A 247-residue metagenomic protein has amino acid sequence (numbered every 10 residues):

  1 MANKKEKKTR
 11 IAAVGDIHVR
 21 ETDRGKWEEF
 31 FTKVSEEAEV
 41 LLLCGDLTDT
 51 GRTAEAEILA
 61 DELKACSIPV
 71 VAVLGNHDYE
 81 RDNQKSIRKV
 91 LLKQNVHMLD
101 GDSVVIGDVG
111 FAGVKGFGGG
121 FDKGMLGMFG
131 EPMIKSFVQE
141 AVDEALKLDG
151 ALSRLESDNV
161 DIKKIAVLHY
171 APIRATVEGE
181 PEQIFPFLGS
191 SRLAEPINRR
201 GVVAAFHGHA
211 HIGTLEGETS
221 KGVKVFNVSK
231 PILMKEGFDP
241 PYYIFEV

Functional and structural regions predicted by a protein language model:
M1-I68, Y79-D82, I134, V138: N-terminal active-site segment of His-dependent metallophosphoesterases
A2-K8, V105, E178, S191-V203 (+1 more regions): Binuclear metal-dependent phosphoesterase catalytic core
K8-H18, D108-F117, I165-H169, K224-K230: Active-site-proximal beta-strand elements of phosphoester/diester hydrolases
A13-G15, L41-D46, V70-N76, H97-G101 (+3 more regions): Active-site neighborhood of phospho(di)ester-bond hydrolases with catalytic His/Asp-centered motifs
T22-K26, L47-K64, L74, Y79-Q94 (+4 more regions): Metal-dependent catalytic neighborhoods of phosphoester/phosphodiester hydrolases
S35-E36, E62-S67, D158, I197-R200 (+1 more regions): Short, conserved loop/helix-junction motifs that constitute active-site signature segments in enzyme catalytic cores
V109-D161, P186-S191, P240: Binuclear metal-dependent hydrolase catalytic cores centered on His/Asp/Glu-rich metal-binding motifs
D158-G201: Active-site-proximal segments of metal-dependent phosphoesterases and phosphodiesterases across multiple
